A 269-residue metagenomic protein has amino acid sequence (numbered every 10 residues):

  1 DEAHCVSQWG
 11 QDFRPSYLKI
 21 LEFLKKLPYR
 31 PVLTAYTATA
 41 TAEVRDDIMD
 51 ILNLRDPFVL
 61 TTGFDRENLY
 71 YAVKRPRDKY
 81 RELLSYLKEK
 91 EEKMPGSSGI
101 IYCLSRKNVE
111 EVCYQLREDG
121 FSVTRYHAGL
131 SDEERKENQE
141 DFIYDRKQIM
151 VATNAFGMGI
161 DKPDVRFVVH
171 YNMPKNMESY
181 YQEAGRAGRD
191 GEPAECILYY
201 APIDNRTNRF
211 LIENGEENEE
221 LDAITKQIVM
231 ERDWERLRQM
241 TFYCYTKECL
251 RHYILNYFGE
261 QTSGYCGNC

Functional and structural regions predicted by a protein language model:
E2-I224, E235, Q261-T262: Helicase motor core with emphasis on the C-terminal RecA-like subdomain
E217-C269: C-terminal accessory/connector segments of nucleic-acid motor ATPases
